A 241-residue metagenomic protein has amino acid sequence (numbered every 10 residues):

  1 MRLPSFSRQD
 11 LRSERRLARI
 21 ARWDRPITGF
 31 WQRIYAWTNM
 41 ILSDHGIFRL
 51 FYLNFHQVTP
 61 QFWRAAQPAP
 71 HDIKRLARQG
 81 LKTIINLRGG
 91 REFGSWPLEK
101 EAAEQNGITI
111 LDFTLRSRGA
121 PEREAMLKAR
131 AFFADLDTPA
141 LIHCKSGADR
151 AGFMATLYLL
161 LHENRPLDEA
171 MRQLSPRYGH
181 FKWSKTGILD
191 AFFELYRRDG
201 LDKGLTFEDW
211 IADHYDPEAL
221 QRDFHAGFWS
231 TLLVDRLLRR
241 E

Functional and structural regions predicted by a protein language model:
M1-A140, F153-E241: Cys-dependent protein tyrosine phosphatase-like superfamily
C144: Short cysteine clusters
G147: Substrate/cofactor-recognition hotspot
R150: Conserved SAM/SAH-binding loop-helix junction of Class I S-adenosyl-L-methionine-dependent methyltransferases
